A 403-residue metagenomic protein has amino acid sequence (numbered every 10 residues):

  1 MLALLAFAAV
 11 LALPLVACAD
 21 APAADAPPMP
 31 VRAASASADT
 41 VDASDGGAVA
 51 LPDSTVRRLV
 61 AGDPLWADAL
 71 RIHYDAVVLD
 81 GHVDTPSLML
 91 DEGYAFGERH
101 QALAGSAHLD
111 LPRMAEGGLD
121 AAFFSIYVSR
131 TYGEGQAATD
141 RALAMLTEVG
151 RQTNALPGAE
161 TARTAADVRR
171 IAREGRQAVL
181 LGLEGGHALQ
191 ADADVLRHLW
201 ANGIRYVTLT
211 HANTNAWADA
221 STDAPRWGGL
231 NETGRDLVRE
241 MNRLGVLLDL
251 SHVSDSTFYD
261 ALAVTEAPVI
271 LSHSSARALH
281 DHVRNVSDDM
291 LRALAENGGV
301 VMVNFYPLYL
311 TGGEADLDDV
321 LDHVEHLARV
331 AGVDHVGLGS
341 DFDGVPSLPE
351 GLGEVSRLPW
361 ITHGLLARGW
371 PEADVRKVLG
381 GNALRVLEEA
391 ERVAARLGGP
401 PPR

Functional and structural regions predicted by a protein language model:
A3-V16: Bacterial N-terminal signal peptides
V16, R239-N242, H363: Core alpha-helical elements of the protein kinase catalytic domain, predominantly the helix directly N-terminal
C18-W227, D281-L338, F342-R403: N-terminal hydrophobic targeting/anchoring segments and the immediately downstream early-domain regions of hydrolases
A188, A201-R284: Divalent metal-binding pocket/active-site signature
